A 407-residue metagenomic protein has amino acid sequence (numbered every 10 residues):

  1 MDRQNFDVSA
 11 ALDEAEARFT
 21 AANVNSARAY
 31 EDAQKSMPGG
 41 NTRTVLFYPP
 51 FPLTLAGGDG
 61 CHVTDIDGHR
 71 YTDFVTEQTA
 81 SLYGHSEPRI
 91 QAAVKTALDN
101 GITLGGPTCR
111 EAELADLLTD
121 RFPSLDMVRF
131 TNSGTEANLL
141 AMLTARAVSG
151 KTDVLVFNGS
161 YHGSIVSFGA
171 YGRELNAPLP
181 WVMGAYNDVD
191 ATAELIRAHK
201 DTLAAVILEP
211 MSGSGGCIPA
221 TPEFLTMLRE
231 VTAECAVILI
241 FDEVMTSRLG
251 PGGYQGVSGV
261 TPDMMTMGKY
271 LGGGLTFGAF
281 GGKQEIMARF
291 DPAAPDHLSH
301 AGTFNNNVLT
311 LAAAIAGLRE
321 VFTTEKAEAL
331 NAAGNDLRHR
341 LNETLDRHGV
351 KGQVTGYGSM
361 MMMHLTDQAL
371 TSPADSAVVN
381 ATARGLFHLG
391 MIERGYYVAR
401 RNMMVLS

Functional and structural regions predicted by a protein language model:
M1-S407: Conserved N-terminal phosphate-binding loop of PLP-dependent enzymes in the Aspartate aminotransferase
